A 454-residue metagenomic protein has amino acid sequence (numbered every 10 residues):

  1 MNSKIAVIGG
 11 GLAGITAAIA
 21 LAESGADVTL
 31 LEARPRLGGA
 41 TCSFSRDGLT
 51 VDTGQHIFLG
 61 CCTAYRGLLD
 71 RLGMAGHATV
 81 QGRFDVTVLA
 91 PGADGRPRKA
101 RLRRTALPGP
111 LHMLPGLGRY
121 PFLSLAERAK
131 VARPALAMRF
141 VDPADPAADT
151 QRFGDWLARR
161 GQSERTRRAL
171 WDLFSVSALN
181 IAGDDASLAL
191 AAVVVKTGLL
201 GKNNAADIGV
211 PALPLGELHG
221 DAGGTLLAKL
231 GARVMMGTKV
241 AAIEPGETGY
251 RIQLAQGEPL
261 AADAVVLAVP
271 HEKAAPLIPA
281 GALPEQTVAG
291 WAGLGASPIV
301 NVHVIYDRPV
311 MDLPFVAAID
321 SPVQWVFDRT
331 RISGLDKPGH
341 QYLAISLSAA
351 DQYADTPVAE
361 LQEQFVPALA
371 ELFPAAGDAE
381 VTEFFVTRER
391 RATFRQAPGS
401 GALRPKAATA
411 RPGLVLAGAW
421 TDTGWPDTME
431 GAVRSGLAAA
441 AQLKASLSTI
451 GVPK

Functional and structural regions predicted by a protein language model:
S3-L30: N-terminal Rossmann-like FAD-binding beta1-loop-alpha1 element of flavoenzymes
A22-R46: Glycine-rich FAD pyrophosphate-binding loop
H56-T63, D145-D149, R160, K202-L226 (+2 more regions): Short beta-strand to alpha-helix junction loop
Y65-R66, D70, A75-A192, A205: Mobile amphipathic helical/loop "lid" adjacent to a hydrophobic cofactor/ligand pocket
F84, T238-A376, R404, G451-P453: Mid-domain catalytic core of redox enzymes that form a hydrophobic substrate pocket/lid adjacent to a catalytic redox
V193-A255, L260-A264: Helical element adjacent to the flavin cofactor pocket in flavoenzyme catalytic cores
I332-K337, E389-L416, W420-T423: FAD-binding beta-loop-beta segment adjacent to the flavin cofactor pocket
T421-L443: A conserved FAD-binding loop/helix module that cradles the flavin
